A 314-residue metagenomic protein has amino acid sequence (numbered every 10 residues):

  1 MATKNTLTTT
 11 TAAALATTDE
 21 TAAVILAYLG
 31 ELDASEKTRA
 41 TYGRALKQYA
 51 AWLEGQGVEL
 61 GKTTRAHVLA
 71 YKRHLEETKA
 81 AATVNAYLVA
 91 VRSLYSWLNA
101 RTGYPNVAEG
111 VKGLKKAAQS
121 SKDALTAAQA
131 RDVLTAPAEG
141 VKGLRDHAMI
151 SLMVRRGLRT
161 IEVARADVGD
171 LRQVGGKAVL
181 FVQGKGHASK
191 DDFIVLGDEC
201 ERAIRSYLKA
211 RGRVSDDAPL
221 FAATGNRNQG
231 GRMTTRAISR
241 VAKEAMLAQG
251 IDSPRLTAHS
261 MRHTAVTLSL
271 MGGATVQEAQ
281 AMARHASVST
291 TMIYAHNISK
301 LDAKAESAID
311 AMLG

Functional and structural regions predicted by a protein language model:
M1-G314: Conserved catalytic core of the tyrosine transesterase superfamily
